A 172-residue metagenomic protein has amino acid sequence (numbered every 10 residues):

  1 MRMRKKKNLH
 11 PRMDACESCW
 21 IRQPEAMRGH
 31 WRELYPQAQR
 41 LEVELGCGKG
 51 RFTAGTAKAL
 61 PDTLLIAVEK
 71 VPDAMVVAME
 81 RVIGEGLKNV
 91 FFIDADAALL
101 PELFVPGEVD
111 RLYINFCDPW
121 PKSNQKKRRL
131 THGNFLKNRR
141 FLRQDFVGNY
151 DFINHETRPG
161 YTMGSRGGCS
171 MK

Functional and structural regions predicted by a protein language model:
M1-V43, R51-K58: S-adenosyl-L-methionine
R40-A98: SAM cofactor-binding core of SAM-dependent methyltransferases, primarily the Rossmann-like beta-alpha-beta module
P72-D73, A98-L99, P119-W120, G148 (+1 more regions): Short "lid" loop at the C-terminus of a central beta-strand within the Rossmann-like core of SAM-dependent
E102-R111: A short acidic, Gly/Pro-enriched loop at the edge of an enzyme's catalytic core that lines a small-molecule cofactor
D110-R129: A short SAM/SAH-binding and catalytic strip from SAM-dependent methyltransferases
R128-L136: Charged helix-capping and loop-helix junction motifs
L136-K172: C-terminal substrate-binding/active-site "lid" region of AdoMet-derived donor-dependent transferases
